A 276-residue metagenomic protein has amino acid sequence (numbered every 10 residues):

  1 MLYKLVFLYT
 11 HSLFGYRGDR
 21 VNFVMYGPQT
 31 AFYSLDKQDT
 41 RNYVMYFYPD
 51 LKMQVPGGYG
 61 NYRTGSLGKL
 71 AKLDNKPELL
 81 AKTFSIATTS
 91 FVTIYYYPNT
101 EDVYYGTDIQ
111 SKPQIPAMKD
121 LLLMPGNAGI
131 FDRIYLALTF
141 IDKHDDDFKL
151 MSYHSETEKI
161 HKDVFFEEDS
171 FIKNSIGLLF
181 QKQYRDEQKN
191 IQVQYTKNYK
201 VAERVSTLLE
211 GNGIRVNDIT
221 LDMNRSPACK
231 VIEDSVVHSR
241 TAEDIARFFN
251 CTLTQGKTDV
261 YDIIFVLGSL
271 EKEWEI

Functional and structural regions predicted by a protein language model:
M1-I276: Non-catalytic, solvent-exposed segments at the cell envelope interface
